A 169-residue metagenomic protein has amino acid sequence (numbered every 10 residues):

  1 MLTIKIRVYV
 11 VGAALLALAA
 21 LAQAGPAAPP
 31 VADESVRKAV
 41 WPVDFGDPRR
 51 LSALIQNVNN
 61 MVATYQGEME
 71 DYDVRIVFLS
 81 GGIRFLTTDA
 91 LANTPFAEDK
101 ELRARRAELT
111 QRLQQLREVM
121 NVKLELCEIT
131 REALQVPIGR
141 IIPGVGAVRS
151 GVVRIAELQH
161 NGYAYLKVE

Functional and structural regions predicted by a protein language model:
L2-V11: Bacterial N-terminal signal peptides that target proteins for export
V10-A20: Bacterial N-terminal signal peptides
Q23-E169: Secreted/extracellular ectodomain signature
